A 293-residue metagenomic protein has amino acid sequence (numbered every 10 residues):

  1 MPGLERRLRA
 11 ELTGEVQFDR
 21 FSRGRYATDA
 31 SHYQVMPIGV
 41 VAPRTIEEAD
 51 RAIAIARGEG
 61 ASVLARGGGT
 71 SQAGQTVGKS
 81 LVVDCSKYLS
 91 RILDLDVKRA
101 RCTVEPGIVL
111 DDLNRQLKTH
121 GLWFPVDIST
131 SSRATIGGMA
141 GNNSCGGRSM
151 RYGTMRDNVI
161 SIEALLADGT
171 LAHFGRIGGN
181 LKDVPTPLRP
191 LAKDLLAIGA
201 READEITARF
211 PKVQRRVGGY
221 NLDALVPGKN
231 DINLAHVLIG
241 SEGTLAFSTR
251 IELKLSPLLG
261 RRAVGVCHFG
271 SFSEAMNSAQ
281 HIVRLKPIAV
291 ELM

Functional and structural regions predicted by a protein language model:
M1-G58, G68-A100, S129, Y152 (+1 more regions): N-terminal flexible segment immediately upstream of the FAD-binding catalytic core in FAD-dependent oxidoreductases
G3-A10, E15, S271, R284-M293: Non-catalytic terminal accessory/regulatory regions of metabolic enzymes
L8-R9, A56, V63, L117 (+1 more regions): A generic structural signal for well-ordered alpha-helical segments
S22-R25, S71-G74, T130-G137, G219 (+2 more regions): A glycine-rich phosphate-binding loop feature that marks nucleotide/adenosyl-phosphate handling sites
V41, V83, I162-A164, C267 (+1 more regions): Preference for bulky hydrophobic residues occupying beta-strand positions in well-ordered beta-sheet regions
V63, G265, I288-V290: Hydrophobic faces of well-ordered beta-strands that scaffold small-molecule active sites in alpha/beta enzyme cores
I92-L93, V104-K286: FAD-binding subdomain of flavoenzyme oxidoreductases
